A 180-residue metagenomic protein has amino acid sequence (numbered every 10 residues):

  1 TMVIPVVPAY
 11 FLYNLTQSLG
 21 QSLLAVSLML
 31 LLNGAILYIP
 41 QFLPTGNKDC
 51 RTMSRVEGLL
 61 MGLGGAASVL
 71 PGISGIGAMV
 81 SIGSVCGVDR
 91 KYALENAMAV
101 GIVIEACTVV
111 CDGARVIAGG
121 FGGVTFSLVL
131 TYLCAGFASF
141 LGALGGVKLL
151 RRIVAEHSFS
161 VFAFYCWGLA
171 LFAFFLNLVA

Functional and structural regions predicted by a protein language model:
T1-A180: Multi-pass membrane proteins that catalyze or facilitate reactions on polyprenyl-/lipid-phosphate substrates and their
